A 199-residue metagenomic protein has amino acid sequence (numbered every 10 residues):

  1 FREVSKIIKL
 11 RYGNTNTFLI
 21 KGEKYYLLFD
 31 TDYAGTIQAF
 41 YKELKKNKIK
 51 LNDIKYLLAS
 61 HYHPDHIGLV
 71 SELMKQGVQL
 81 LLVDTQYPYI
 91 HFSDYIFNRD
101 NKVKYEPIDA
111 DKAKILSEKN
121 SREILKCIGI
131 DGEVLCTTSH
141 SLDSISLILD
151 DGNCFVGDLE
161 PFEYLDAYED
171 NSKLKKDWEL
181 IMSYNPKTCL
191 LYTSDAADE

Functional and structural regions predicted by a protein language model:
F1-N47, S146-E160: Conserved beta-strand hairpin/beta-sheet module of binuclear metal-dependent hydrolase folds, prominently
F1-S5, C127-V134: Short Pro/Gly-enriched beta-strand edge/turn motifs at strand-loop
I8-L10, K114-I115, L135-T138: Short Gly/Pro-enriched turn/cap motifs at secondary-structure boundaries
L10, I20, N120-I128: Short acidic-hydrophobic surface loop/beta-edge motif
L27-D30, Y56-A59, V134-C136, L191: Short catalytic-loop micro-motif centered on adjacent basic/acidic residues
A34-G35, D131-S194: Metallo-beta-lactamase
T36-Q38, E43-S121: Active-site HxH/HxHxD metal-binding segment of metal-dependent hydrolases
D195-E199: A short, hydrophobic C-terminal helix/tail in secreted or cell-surface proteins
